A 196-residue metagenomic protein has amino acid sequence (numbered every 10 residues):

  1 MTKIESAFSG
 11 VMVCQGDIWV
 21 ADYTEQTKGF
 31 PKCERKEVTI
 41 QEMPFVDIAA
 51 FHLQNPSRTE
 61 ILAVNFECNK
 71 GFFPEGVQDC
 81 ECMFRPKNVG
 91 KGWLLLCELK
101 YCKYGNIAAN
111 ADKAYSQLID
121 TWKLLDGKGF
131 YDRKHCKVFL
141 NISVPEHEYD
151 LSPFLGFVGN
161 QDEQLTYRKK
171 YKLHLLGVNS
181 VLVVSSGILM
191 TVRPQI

Functional and structural regions predicted by a protein language model:
M1-E75: Basic, amphipathic N-terminal segments that precede the first structured/catalytic domain
G71-P74, C102-N106, H147-S152: Short acidic, S/G/P-rich loop/turn micro-motifs used as interaction or catalytic elements
F72-K91: Histone-fold modules and their flanking histone-like tails across chromatin and transcription assemblies
C82-F84, W93-C102: Conserved catalytic cores of phosphodiester-cleaving nucleases, focusing on short active-site segments
C102-W122: Mg2+/Mn2+-dependent nuclease catalytic core
A111-D112, K123-G156: Nucleic-acid nuclease catalytic cores
P145-L189: Short, low-complexity, polybasic intrinsically disordered segments
L189, R193-I196: Long, compositionally biased intrinsically disordered regions
